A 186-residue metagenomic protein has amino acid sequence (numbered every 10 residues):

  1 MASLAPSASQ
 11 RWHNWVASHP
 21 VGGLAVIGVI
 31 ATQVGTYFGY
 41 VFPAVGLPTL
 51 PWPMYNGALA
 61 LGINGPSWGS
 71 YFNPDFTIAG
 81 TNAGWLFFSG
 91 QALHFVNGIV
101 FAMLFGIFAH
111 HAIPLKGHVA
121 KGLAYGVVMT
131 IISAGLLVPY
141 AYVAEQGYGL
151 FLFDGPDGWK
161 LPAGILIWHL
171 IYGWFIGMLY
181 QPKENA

Functional and structural regions predicted by a protein language model:
A2-A186: Juxtamembrane/disordered regions of integral membrane proteins
